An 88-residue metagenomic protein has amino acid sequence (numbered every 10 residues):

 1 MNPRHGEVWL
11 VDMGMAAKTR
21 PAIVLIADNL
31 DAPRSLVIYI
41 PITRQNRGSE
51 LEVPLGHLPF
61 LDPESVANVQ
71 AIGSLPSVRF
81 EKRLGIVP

Functional and structural regions predicted by a protein language model:
M1-P88: Conserved functional hotspots at enzyme active or ligand-binding sites that engage polyanionic ligands
